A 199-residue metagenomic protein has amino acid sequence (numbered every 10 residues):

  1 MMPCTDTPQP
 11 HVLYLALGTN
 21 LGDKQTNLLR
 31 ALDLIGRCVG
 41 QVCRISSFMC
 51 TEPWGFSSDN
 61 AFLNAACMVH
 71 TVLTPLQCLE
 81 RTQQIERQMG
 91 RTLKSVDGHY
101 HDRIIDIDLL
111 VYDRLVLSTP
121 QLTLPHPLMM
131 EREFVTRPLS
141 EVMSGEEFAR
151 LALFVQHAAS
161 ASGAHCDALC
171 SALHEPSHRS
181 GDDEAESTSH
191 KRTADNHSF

Functional and structural regions predicted by a protein language model:
P3-L17, L21-I104, D113-R114: Nucleotide and nucleotide-moiety/phosphate-recognizing core
W54-A61, L73-F199: Flexible, gly/pro- and Lys/Arg-enriched active-site loops
